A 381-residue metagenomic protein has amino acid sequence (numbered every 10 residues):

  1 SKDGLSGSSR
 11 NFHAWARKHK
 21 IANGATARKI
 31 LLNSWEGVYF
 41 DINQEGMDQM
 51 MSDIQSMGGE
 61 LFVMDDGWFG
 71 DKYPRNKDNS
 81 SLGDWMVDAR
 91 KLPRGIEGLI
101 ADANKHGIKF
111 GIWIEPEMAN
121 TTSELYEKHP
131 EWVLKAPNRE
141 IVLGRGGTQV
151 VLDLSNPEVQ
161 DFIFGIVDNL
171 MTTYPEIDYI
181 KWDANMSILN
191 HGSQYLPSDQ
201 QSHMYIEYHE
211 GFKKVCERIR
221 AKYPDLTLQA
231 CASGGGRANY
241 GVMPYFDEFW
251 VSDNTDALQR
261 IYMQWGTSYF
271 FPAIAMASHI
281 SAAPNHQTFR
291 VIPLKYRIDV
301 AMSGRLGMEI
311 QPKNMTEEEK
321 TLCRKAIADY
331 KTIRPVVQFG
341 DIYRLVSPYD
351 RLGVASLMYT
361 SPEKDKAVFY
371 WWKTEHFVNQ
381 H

Functional and structural regions predicted by a protein language model:
S1-G4: Short Pro-Gly-centered flexible turn/kink motifs
F12-G24: Long, charged amphipathic helices and adjacent flexible linkers at domain junctions
I21-A25, Y359-P362: Short glycine/proline-enriched loop/turn "hinge" motifs that connect secondary-structure elements and lie
N23-G165, Y174, Y179: Aromatic-lined carbohydrate-binding/catalytic grooves of carbohydrate-active enzymes
S34-E36, D66, I112-P116, L154 (+4 more regions): Active-site proximal loops enriched in glycine and acidic residues that flank catalytic Cys/His/Asp and coordinate
D88-G95, D102-K105, E127-K295, D299 (+1 more regions): Active-site neighborhood of glycoside hydrolase catalytic domains
G304-R305, E309-V346: Aromatic- and carboxylate-lined catalytic core of secreted/periplasmic carbohydrate-active enzymes
P348-H381: Carbohydrate-binding surface patches
